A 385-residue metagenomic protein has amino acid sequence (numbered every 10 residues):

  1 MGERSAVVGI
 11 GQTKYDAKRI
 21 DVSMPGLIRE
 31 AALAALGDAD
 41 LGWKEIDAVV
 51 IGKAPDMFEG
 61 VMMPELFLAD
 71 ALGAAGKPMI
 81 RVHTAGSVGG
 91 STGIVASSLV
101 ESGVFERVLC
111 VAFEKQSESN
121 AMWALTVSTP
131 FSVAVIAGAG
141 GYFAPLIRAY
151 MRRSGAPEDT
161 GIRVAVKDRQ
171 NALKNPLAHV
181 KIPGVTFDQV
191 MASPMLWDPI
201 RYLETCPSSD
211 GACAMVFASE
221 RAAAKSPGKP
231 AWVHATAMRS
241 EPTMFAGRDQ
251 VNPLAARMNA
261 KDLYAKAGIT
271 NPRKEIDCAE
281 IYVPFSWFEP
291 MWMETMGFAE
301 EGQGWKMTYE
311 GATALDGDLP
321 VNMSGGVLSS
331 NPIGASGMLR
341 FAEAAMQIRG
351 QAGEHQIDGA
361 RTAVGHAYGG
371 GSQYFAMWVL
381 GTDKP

Functional and structural regions predicted by a protein language model:
M1-P25, I162-V164, M195-D262, E310-S324 (+4 more regions): Condensing-enzyme catalytic core mediating Claisen C-C bond formation in acyl metabolism
M1-S87, V95, Y150-P157, H179-T186 (+4 more regions): Conserved active-site "lid/cap" helical segment
D16, P55-V111, K115-F131, V135-F143 (+4 more regions): Conserved catalytic cysteine-centered active-site region of acyl-thioester-dependent Claisen-condensing enzymes
R19-D21, V61-M62, I94, S119-A124 (+5 more regions): Short acidic, glycine/serine/threonine-rich loops at helix termini
W43-K53, P78-T84, V108-A112, D159-V166 (+5 more regions): Beta-strand segments within the central parallel beta-sheet cores of soluble alpha/beta enzyme folds
D56-P64, F245-D249, Y282-K306, G371-V379: Short glycine/threonine-rich loop-to-helix capping motif typified by GTGT followed within a few residues by an Asp-Pro
T84-E114, G140-K174, M215-R221, N331-A352: Active-site-proximal alpha-helical scaffold in enzymes
P253, R257, K261-S286, P290 (+2 more regions): Extended C-terminal subregions enriched in glycine
